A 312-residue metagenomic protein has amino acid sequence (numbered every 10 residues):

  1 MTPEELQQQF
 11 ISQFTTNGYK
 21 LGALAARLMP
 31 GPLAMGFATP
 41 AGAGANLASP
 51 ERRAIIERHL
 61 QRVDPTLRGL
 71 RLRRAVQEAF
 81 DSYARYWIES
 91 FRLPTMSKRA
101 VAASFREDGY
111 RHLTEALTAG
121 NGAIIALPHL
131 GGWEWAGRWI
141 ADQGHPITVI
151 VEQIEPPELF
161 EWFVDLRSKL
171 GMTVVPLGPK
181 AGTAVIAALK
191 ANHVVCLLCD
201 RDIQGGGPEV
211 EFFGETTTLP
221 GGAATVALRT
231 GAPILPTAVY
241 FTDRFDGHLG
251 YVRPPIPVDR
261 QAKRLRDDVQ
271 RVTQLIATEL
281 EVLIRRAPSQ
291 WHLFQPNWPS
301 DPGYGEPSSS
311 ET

Functional and structural regions predicted by a protein language model:
M1-L127, K169-G171, G250: Membrane-anchoring hydrophobic helices of lipid-metabolizing enzymes
T2-F10, F14, M29, A48 (+6 more regions): Non-catalytic C-terminal accessory region of glycerolipid acyltransferases and related lyso-lipid remodeling enzymes
L21, I56, A136, W162-F163 (+3 more regions): Hydrophobic alpha-helical segments typical of transmembrane helices and their membrane-interface/capping positions
R53-A54, P156-P157, T216-P220: Active-site metal-coordination segments of metallo-dependent hydrolases
A100-F105, E152, G171-L177, F213-G214 (+2 more regions): Short, flexible loop segments at the rims of nucleotide/cofactor-binding pockets, characterized by
Y110-T114, G137-A141, F163-V164, V185-I186 (+1 more regions): Short amphipathic alpha-helical segments and helix-helix/interface helices
A119-P179, G205-F212, F241: Catalytic core of membrane glycerolipid acyltransferases/transacylases, capturing the structured, soluble-facing
